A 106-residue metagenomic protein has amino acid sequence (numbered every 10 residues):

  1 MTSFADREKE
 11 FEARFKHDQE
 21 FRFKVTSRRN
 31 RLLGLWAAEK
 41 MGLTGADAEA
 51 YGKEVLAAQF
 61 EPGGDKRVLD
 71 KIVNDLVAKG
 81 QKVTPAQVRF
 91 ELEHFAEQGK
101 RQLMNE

Functional and structural regions predicted by a protein language model:
M1-E106: A charge-rich, low-complexity, intrinsically flexible signal that marks solvent-exposed coils, linkers, repeats
